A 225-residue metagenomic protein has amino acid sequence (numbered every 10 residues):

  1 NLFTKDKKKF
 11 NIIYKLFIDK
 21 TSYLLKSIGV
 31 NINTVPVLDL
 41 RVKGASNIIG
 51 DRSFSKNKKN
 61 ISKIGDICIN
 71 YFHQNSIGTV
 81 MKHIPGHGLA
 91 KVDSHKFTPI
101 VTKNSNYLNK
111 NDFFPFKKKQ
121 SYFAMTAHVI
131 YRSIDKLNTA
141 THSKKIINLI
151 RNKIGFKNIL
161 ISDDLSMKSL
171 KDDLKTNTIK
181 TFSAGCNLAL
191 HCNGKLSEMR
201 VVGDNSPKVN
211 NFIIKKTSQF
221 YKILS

Functional and structural regions predicted by a protein language model:
N1-D6, V42: Active-site gating loops and adjacent loop-to-helix segments of metal-dependent hydrolytic enzymes
T4-Y23, S27, K56-I64, Y107-N109: Glycine-rich anion/phosphate-binding loops
K5-K8, R52-F54, R132-S133, S162-D163: A short, structure-level motif marking secondary-structure boundaries and short turns
N31-D51, M81-I100: Active-site-proximal loop/short-helix segments that contain or immediately flank catalytic acid/base residue(s)
A45-I48, R52-S55, K59-S62, S197: Active-site loop-helix segments enriched in His/Asp/Glu that coordinate and activate a nucleophilic water at divalent
I49, K215-K216: Alpha-helical structural elements
D66-I67, F72-H73, I77-F212, Q219 (+1 more regions): Second-shell residues forming the walls of enzyme active-site clefts
